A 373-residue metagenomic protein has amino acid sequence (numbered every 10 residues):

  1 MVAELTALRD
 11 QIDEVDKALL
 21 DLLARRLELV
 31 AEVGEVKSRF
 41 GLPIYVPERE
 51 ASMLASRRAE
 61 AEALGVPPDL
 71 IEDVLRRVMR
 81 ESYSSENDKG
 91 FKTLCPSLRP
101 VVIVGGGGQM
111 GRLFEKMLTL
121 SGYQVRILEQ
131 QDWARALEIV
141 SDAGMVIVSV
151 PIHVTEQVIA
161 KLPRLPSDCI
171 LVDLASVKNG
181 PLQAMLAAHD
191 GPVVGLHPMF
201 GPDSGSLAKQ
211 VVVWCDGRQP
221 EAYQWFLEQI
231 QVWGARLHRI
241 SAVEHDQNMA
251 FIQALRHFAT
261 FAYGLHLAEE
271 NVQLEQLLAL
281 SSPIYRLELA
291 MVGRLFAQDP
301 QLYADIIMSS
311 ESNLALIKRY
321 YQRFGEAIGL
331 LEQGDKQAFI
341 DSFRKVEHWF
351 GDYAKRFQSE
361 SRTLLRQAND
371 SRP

Functional and structural regions predicted by a protein language model:
M1-V102, K116: Extended, charge-rich alpha-helical interface modules
I103-V104, V148, W214: Hydrophobic Val/Ile/Leu positions in short beta-strands of Rossmann-like dinucleotide-binding domains
Q109-M110: Hydrophobic/small residue at the entry helix of a nucleotide-binding pocket
V125-E138: Adenosine-cofactor binding site in Rossmann-like domains, unifying the SAM/SAH pocket of S-adenosylmethionine-dependent
L137-M185: Rossmann-fold NAD(P) dinucleotide-binding segment
K178-P181, M185-R236, I240, M249: Rossmann-fold dinucleotide-binding core
Q210, Q224, H245-N271, L278-A297: Active-site-proximal catalytic alpha-helix in oxidoreductases
L278-Y353: Interdomain hinge/lid region at the active-site interface of Rossmann-like NAD(P)-dependent oxidoreductases
